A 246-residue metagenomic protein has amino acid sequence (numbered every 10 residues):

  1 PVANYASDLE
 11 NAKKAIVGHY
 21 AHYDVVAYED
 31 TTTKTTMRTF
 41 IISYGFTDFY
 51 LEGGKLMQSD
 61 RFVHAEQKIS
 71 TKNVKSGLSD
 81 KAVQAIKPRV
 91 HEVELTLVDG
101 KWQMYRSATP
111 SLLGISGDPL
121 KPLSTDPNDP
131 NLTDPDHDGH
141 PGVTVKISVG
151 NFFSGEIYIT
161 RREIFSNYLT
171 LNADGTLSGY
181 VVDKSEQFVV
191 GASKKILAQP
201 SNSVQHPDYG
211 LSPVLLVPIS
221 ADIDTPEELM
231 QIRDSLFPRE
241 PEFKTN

Functional and structural regions predicted by a protein language model:
V2-D48, K55-N73, R106, V181: Tryptophan-anchored aromatic micro-motifs
A3-L9, N151-N246: Edge beta-strand at a domain terminus
G18, H137-P141, G179: Glycine-centered flexibility motif
D24-E29, F62-I69, P110-L113, L169-G175 (+2 more regions): Beta-strand elements of well-folded, non-transmembrane domains
F40-N172: Predominantly extracellular/secreted and cell-surface proteins with exposed, flexible low-complexity segments
